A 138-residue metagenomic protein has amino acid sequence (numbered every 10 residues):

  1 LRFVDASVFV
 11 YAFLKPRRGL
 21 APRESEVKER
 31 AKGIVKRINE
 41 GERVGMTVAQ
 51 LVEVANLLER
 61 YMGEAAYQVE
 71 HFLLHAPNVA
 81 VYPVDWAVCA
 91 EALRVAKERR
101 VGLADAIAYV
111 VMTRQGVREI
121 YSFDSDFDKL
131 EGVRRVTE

Functional and structural regions predicted by a protein language model:
L1, Y109-E138: Acidic, PIN/NYN-like endoribonuclease modules and their adjacent C-terminal/linker elements
L1-M46, R60-Q68: Short, well-structured N-terminal submotif of metal-dependent ribonuclease cores
R2-D5, M46-V48, V101-G102, D124 (+1 more regions): Histidine- and aromatic-rich ligand-binding microenvironments
F9, Q50, V88, A108 (+1 more regions): Alpha-helix capping/helix-boundary segments
R37-I38, L73, V95: Hydrophobic helix-cap positions at the C-terminus of alpha-helices in RecA-like/P-loop ATPase nucleotide-binding cores
E40-G41, A76-P77, E98, L130: Structured helix-beta-strand junction loops
V52-A55, L93: Amphipathic alpha-helical segments within well-ordered protein domains
N78-E119: Active-site neighborhoods of divalent-metal-dependent phosphate/nucleic-acid chemistry enzymes
